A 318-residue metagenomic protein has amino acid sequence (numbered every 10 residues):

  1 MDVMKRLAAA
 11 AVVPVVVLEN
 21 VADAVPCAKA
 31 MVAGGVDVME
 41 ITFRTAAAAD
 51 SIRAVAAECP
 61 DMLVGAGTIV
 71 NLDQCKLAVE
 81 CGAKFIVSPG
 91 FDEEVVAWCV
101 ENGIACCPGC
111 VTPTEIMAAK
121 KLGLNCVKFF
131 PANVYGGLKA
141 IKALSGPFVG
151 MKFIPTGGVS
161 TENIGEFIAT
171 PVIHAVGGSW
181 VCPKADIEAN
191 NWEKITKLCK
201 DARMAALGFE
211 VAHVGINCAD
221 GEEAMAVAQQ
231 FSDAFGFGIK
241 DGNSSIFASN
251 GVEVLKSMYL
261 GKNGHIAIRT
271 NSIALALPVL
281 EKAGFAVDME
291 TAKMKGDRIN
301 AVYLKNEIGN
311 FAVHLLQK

Functional and structural regions predicted by a protein language model:
V3-V17, R203-A228, G261-I268: N-terminal beta-strand motif that seeds the catalytic metal site of vicinal oxygen chelate
P14, M31, A78, V127 (+2 more regions): Conserved, mostly hydrophobic/aromatic
V15-V17, D37-T45, M62-V70, C75 (+5 more regions): Catalytic beta/alpha-barrel core
C27, N71-C81, T114-L122, K139 (+1 more regions): Catalytic cores of alpha/beta
V32, V36-C59, W180, A185-I187: Glycine-rich, proline-tolerant flexible connector loops at the mouths of alpha/beta enzymes
P89-V95, K128-L138, V172-I195: Glycine-rich phosphate-binding active-site loops on the catalytic face of alpha/beta enzymes
C99-I104, A185-L207: C-terminal helical cap(s) of enzyme catalytic domains, especially alpha/beta-barrels
G251-K256, E281-K318: Vicinal oxygen chelate
